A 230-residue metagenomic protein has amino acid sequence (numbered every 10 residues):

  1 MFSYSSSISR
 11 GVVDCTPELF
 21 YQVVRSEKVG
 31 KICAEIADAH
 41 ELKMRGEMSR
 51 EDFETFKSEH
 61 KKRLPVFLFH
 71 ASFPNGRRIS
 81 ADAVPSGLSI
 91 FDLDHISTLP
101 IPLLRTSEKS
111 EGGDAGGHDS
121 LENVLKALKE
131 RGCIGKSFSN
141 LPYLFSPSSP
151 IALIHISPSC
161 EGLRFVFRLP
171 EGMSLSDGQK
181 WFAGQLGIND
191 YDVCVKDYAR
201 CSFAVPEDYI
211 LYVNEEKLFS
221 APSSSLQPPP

Functional and structural regions predicted by a protein language model:
M1-S107, E111-E161, R168-S176: Signature for HUH/AEP ssDNA processing cores
C133-K136, A183-Y191: A common structural junction motif
H155-I156, V166, V195, F203: A structural signal for short, well-ordered beta-strand segments and their strand-loop junctions that often border
E171-G172, L186-L226: Catalytic "initiation/cleavage/transfer" segments centered on a nucleophilic residue and adjacent nucleic-acid-engaging
D177-F182: Alpha-helical scaffold elements adjacent to nucleotide-binding pockets in ATP/GTP-utilizing enzyme cores
P229-P230: Acidic, low-complexity intrinsically disordered tails
